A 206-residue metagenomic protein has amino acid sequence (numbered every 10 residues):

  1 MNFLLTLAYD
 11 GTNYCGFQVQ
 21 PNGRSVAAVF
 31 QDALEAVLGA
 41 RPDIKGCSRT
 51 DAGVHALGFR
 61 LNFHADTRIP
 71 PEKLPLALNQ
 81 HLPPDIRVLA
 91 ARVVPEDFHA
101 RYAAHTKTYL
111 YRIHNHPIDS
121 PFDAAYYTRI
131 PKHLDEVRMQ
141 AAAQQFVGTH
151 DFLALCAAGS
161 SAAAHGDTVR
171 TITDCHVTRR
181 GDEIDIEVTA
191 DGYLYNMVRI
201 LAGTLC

Functional and structural regions predicted by a protein language model:
M1-C206: Structured-RNA-binding interfaces characteristic of tRNA pseudouridine synthases
